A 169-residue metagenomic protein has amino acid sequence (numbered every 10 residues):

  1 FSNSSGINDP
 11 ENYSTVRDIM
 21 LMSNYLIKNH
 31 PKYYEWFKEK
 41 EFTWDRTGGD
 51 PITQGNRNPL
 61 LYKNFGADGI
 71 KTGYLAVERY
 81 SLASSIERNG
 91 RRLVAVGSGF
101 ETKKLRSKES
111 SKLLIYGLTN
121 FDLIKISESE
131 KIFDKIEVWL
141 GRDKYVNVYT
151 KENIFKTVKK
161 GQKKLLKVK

Functional and structural regions predicted by a protein language model:
S4-G6: Short, conserved loop-to-beta-strand elements that form functional interface hotspots
N8-K169: Domain-terminus/edge residues, biased toward the C-terminal soluble/receptor-binding domains of extracytoplasmic
